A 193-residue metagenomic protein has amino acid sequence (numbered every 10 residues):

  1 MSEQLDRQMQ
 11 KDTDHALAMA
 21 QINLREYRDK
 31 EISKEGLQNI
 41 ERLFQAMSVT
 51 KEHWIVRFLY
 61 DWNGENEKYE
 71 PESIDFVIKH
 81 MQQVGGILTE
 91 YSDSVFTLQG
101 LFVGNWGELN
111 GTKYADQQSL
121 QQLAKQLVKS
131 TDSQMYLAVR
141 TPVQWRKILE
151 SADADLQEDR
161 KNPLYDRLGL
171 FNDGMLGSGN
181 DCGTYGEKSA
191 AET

Functional and structural regions predicted by a protein language model:
S2-D61, M135: Aromatic-lined substrate-binding rim segments of carbohydrate-active enzymes
L5-R7, V84, K125, T193: Intrinsically disordered, low-complexity boundary segments flanking structured domains
L24-L37, Y60-F76, W106-Y114: Surface-exposed, active-site-proximal loop segments in enzymatic domains
E35-H53, E70-T97, Q118-S130: An active-site-proximal structural segment forming one wall of the substrate-binding cleft that immediately precedes
I55-N66, V84-Q117: Active-site groove signature of glycoside hydrolases
T97-E108, T112-T193: Catalytic-core regions of glycoside hydrolase
